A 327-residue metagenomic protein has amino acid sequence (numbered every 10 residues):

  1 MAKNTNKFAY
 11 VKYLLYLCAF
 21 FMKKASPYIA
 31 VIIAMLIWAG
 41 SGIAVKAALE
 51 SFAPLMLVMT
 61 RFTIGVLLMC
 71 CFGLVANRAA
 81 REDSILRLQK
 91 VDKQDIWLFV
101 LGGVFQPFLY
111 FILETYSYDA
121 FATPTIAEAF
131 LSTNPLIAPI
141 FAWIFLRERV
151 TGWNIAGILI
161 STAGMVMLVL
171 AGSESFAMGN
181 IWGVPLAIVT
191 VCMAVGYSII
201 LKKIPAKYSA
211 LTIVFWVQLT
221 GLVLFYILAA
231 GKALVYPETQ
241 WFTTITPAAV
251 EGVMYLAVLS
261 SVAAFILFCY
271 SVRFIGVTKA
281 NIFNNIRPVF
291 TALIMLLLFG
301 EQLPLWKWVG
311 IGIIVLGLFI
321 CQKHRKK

Functional and structural regions predicted by a protein language model:
M1-M59, F176-K203, I227: Glycine-/small-residue-enriched transmembrane alpha-helix faces in small-molecule transporters and effluxers
K23-Y28, S51-L55, M59, V91-D95 (+3 more regions): Juxtamembrane helix-entry segments on the extracytoplasmic side of multipass membrane proteins
L36-A39, C70, G103-F108, I112 (+6 more regions): Hydrophobic/small/kink-forming positions within alpha-helical transmembrane segments of polytopic membrane proteins
I37, S41-G42, L74-L131, M167 (+1 more regions): Specific transmembrane alpha-helical segments of multi-pass solute transporters/efflux pumps, especially DMT/EamA
A39, T63-L67, T162, V195 (+3 more regions): Small-residue-rich packing faces within the transmembrane alpha-helices of Major Facilitator Superfamily
I43, M69, A138-I140, I144 (+2 more regions): Transmembrane alpha-helical segments that form core, pore/gating elements of small-molecule transporters/exporters
V58-T60, P124-T133, I199-V223, A257-L297: Helix-helix packing/entry segments at the starts of transmembrane helices
M69, F141, W153-G172, N285 (+2 more regions): Hydrophobic transmembrane alpha-helices of multi-pass small-molecule transport proteins
